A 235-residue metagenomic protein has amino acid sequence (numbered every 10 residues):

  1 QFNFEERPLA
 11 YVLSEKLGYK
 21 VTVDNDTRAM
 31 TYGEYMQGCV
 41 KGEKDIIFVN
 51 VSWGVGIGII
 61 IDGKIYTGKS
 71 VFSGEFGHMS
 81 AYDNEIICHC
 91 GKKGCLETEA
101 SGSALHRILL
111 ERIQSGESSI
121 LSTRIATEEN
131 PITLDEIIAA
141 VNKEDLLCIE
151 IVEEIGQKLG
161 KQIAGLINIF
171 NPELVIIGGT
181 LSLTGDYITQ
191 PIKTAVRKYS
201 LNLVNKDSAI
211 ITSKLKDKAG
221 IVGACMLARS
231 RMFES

Functional and structural regions predicted by a protein language model:
Q1-D45, Y187-K198: Glycine-rich phosphate-binding loop and adjoining helix at the ATP-binding site of ATP-dependent phosphoryl-transfer
E15-Y19, Q37, D83-I87, K92-S235: ATP-binding/phosphotransfer module of carbohydrate and carboxylate kinases, centering on a glycine-rich
N25, N50, N168-N171: Asparagine-centered polar/low-complexity signal
N25-T27, V71, E154, L215-K216: Short beta->alpha linker loops
D26, S52, A224: Active-site glycine-centered loops adjacent to acidic/histidine catalytic or metal-binding residues that shape
C39-A100: Glycine-rich phosphate-binding loop of actin/hexokinase-like ATP-binding domains
